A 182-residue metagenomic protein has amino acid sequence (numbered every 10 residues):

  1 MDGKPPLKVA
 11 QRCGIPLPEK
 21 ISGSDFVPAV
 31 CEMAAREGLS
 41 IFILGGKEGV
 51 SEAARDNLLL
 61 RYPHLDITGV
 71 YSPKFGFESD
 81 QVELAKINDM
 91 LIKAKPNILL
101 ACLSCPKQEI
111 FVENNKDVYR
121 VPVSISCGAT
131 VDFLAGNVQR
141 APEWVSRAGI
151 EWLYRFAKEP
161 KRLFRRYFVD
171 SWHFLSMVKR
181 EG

Functional and structural regions predicted by a protein language model:
M1, L44-G45, C102, S126-G128: Short beta-strand segments
P6-K8, K107, T130-A135: Short gly/pro/ser/thr-enriched loop/turn and capping motifs at secondary-structure boundaries
L7-K95: Conserved beta-alpha
L7-R12, R140-G182: A transmembrane-helix-recognition feature enriched in membrane-embedded lipid enzymes and envelope glyco-/phospholipid
G49-V50, P106-I110: Short alpha-helical
R55, E109-V118: Short Gly/Thr/Asp-enriched flexible loops that form oxyanion-binding sites at enzyme active sites
S72-E78, R120-K158: Short, flexible loop segments at boundaries between secondary-structure elements
L91-L100, S104-C105, V121: Proline-aspartate-enriched helix->loop->beta-strand connector
